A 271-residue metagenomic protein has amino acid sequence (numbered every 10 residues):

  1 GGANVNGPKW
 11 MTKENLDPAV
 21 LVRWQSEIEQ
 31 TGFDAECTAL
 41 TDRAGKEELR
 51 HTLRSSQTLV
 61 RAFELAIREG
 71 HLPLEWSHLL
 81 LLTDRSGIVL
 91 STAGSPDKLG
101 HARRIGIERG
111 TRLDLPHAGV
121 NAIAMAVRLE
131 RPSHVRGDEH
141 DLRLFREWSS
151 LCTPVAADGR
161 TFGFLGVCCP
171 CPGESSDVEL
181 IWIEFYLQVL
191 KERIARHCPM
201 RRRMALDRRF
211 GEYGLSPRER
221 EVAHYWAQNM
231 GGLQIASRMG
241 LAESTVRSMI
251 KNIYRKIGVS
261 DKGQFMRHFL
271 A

Functional and structural regions predicted by a protein language model:
G1-T111, M125, A227, G263 (+1 more regions): Intrinsically disordered, low-complexity terminal regulatory regions
R85-S91, S95, I105-H197: Sensory/regulatory domains in signal-transduction proteins
A124, E184, H224, S237 (+1 more regions): A cross-family signal for key residues in well-ordered alpha-helices that form functional helical elements
C198-R218: Regulatory hinge/linker segments at domain boundaries that couple sensory/effector modules to output domains
F210-S216, A223, A227, S244: Strongly charged, low-complexity linkers/loops
R220-E221, Q264: Pre-recognition alpha-helix immediately N-terminal to the DNA-recognition helix within helix-turn-helix or winged-helix
N229-Q264: Recognition helix of helix-turn-helix DNA-binding domains
